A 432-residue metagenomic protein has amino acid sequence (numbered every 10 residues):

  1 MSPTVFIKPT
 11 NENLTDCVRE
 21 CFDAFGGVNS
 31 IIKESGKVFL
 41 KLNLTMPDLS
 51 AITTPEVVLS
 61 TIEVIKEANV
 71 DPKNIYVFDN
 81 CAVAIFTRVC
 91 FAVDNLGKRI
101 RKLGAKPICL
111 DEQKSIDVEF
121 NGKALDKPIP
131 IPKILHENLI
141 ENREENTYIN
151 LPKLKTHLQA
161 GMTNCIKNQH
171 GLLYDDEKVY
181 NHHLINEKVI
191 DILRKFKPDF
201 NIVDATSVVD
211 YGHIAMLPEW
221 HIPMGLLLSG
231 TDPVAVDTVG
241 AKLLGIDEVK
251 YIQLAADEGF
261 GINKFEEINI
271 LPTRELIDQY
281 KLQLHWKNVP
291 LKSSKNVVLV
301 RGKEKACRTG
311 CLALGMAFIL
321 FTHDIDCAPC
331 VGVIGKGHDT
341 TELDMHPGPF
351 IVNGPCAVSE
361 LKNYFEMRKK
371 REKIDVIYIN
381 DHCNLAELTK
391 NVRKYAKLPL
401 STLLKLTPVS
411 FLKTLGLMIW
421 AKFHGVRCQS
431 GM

Functional and structural regions predicted by a protein language model:
M1-M432: N-terminal and secondary-structure boundary signal
